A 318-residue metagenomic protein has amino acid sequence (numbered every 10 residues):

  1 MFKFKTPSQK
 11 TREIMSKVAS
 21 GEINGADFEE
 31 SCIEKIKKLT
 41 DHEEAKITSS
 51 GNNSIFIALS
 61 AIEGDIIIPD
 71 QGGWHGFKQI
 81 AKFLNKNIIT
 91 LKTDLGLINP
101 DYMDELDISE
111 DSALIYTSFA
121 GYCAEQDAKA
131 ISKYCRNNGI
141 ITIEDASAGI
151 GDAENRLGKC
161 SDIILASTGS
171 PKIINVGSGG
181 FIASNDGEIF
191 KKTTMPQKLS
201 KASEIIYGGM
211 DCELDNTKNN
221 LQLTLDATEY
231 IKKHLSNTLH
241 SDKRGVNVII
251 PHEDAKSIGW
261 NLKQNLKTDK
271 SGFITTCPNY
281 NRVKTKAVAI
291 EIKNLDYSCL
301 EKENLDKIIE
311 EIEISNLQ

Functional and structural regions predicted by a protein language model:
M1-K10, Y280-Q318: PLP-dependent enzyme catalytic core of the Aspartate aminotransferase-like
F2-N53, Q71-Q79, T217, T228-E229: Conserved N-terminal alpha-helix of the aminotransferase class I/II PLP-enzyme fold
A58-L106: Conserved PLP-anchoring active-site segment centered on the Schiff-base-forming lysine
L95-I163, S170-I173, D186-E188: Active-site phosphate-binding strand-loop segment of PLP-dependent enzymes
D145, D269-G272: Glycine-centered flexible beta-alpha turn that most often forms the glycine-rich phosphate-binding loop
I173-S236, G259-W260, L266: Conserved core segment of the aminotransferase class I/II
F190, D254-K263, D296-D306: Short, conserved charged micro-motifs
L225-E229, L239-L266, F273-I274, P278-V288: Conserved glycine-rich beta-strand-loop-beta hairpin in the small C-terminal domain of fold type I
